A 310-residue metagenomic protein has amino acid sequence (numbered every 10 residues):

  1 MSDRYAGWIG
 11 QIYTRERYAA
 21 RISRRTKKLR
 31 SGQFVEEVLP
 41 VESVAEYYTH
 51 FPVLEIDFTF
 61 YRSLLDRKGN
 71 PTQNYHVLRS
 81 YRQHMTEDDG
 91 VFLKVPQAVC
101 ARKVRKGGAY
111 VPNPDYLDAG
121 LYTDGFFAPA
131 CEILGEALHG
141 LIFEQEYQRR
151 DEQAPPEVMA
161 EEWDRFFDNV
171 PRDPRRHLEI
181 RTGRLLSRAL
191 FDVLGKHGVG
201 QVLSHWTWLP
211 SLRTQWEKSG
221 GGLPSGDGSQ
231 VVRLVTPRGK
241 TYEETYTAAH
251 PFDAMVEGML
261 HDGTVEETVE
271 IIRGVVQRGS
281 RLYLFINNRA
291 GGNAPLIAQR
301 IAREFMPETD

Functional and structural regions predicted by a protein language model:
M1-D310: Residues lining hydrophobic/aromatic ligand-binding pockets adjacent to catalytic sites
